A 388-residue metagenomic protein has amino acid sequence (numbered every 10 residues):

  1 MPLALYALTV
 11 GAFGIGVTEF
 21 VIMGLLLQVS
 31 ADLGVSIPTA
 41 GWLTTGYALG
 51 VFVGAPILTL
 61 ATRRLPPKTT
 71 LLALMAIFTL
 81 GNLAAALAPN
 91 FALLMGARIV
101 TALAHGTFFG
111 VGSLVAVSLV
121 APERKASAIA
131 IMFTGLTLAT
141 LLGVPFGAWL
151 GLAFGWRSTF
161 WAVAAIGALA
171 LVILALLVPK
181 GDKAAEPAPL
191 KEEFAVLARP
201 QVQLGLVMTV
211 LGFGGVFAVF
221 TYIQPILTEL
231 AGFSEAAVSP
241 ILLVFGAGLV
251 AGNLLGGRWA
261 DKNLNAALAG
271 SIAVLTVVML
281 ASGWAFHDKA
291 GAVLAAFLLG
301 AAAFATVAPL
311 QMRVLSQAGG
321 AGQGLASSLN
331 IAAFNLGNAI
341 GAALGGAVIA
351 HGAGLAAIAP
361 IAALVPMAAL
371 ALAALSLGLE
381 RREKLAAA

Functional and structural regions predicted by a protein language model:
Y6, I77, G81-A84, A92-T101 (+1 more regions): Paired small-residue
G34, P66, L87-L93, G232 (+1 more regions): Helix-breaking motifs and short loop linkers at transmembrane-helix boundaries and internal kinks in secondary membrane
V53-A92: Conserved MFS/SLC helix-loop-helix module at the cytosolic interface between two early adjacent transmembrane helices
A55-P66, G252-L264: Helix-to-loop junctions at the C-terminal end of transmembrane segments in multipass secondary transporters
P89-L93, A121-L176, Y222, I226: Helix-loop-helix hairpin linking two adjacent transmembrane segments in secondary transporters
A97-G135: Cytoplasmic helix-loop-helix junction between adjacent transmembrane helices in 12-TM secondary transporters
F108-V120, A305-G319: Intracellular juxtamembrane helix-capping segments at the cytosolic ends of symmetry-related transmembrane helices
Q317-A353, A362: A late C-terminal transmembrane helix in Major Facilitator Superfamily
